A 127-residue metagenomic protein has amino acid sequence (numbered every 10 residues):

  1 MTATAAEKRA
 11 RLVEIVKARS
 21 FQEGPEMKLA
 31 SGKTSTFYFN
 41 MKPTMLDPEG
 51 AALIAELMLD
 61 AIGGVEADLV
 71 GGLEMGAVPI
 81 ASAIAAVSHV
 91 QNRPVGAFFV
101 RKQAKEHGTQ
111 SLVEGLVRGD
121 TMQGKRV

Functional and structural regions predicted by a protein language model:
T2-E66: Active-site-facing substrate-recognition patch
G32, V70, A97: Conserved hydrophobic/aromatic pocket- or pore-lining residues that grip, position, or stack substrates in active sites
T34, E74, V78-P79, Q110 (+1 more regions): Gly/Ser/Thr-rich beta-alpha loop segments that engage phosphate groups in nucleotides
M41-K42, L73-E74, V100-Q103: Fold-independent oxyanion-binding glycine-rich loops and adjacent beta-strand/coil segments at enzyme active sites
L46, G76-A77, K105: Glycine-/small-residue-rich active-site loops that bind phosphorylated ligands and cofactors
L53, L57, A61, P79-V87 (+1 more regions): Generic beta-strand or strand-like secondary-structure segments
E66-G76: Short glycine-rich phosphate-binding loop at a beta-alpha junction
S82-V127: Short, glycine/charge-rich flexible loops or terminal/linker lids adjacent to PRPP-binding catalytic cores
